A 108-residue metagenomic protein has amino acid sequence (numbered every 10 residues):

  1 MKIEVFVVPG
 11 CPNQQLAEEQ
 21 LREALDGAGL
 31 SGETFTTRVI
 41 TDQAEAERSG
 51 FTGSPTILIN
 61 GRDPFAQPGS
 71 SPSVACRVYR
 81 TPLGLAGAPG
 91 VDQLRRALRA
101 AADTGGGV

Functional and structural regions predicted by a protein language model:
M1, C11, Q15, D92-V108: Iron-sulfur (Fe-S) cluster-binding modules
M1-D26: Local sequence-structure signature of Cys/Sec-based thiol-disulfide redox active-site neighborhoods
S31-Q43: Thiol-based oxidoreductase modules, predominantly thioredoxin-like and allied folds used for disulfide exchange
A46-G50: Short glycine-biased active-site loop of nucleotidyltransferases that positions the nucleotide triphosphate and helps
F51-L58, V74-A75: Structural micro-motif
R62-A102: Non-catalytic, surface beta->alpha helical segment in thiol-disulfide oxidoreductase systems
